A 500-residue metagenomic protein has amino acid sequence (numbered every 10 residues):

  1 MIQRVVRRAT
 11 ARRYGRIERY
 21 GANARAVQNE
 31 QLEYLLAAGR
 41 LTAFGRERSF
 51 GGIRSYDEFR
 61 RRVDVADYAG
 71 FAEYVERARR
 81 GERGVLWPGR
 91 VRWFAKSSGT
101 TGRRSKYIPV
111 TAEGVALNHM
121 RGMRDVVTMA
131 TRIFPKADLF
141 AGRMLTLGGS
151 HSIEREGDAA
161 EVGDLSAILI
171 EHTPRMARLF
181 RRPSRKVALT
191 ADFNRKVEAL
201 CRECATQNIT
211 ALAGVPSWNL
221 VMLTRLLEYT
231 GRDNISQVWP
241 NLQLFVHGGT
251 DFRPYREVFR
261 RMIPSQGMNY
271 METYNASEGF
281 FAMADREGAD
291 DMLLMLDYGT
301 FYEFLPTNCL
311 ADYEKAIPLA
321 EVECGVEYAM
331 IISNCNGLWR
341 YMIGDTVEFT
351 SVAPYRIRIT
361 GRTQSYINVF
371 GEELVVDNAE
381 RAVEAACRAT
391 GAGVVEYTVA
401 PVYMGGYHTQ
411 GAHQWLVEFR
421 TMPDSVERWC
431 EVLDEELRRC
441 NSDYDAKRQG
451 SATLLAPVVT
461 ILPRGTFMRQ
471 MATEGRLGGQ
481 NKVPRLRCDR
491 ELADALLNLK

Functional and structural regions predicted by a protein language model:
M1-G51, F59-V63, Y74, G81 (+1 more regions): Active-site glycine/GP-rich loop and adjacent strand/helix microenvironment that borders small-molecule binding pockets
A26, E30-F94, S105-V110, L117 (+2 more regions): Active-site diphosphate/adenylate-binding microenvironment
V91-G102, V459: ATP phosphate-binding P-loop of adenylate-forming
R103-I108, Y366-V369: Short small-residue beta-strand/loop micro-motif enriched in glycine and branched aliphatics
R104, F140-G142, N241-L242, M268: Short coil/turn connectors at secondary-structure junctions
P109, E113-H119, F245-V246, N269: Long, hydrophobic, well-ordered secondary-structure blocks that form the structural core and pocket-lining surfaces
T128-R178: Conserved AMP-binding loop of ANL adenylate-forming enzymes
